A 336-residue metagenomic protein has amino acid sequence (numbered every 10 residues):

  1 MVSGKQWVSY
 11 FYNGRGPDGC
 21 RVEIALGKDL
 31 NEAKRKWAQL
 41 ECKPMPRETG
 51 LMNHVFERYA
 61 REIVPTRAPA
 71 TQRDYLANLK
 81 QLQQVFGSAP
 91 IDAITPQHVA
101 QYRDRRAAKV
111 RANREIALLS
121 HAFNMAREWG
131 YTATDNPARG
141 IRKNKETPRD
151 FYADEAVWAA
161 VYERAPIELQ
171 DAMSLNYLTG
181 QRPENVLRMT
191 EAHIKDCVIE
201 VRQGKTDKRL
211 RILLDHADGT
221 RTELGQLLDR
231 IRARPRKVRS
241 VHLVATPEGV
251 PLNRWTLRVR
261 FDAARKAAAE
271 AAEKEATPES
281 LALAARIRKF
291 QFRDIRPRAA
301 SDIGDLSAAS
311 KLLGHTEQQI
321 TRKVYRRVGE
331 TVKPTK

Functional and structural regions predicted by a protein language model:
V2-A93, Q97, A233, K237: N-terminal DNA-binding module of tyrosine recombinases/phage integrases
A25, R61-M125, Y131, P251-T256 (+1 more regions): N-terminal core-binding DNA-recognition domain of tyrosine site-specific recombinases/integrases
E57, P96, Q101, K143 (+4 more regions): Phosphate-coordinating loops and pocket residues in cytosolic domains that bind phosphorylated ligands
K109, N113-E115, E128, T132-T134 (+4 more regions): Basic, Lys/Arg- and aromatic-enriched nucleic-acid-binding interface segment
G140, E155-A156, T179, R188-A233: Conserved tyrosine-mediated DNA breakage-rejoining catalytic core shared by Y-recombinases
V157-A160, L210-H216, E223-L227, A308-K311 (+1 more regions): DNA/chromatin major-groove-contacting recognition/catalytic segments
E163, Q170, T179, R236-H242 (+5 more regions): Short, basic (Lys/Arg/His-rich) helix/loop patches that form interaction surfaces in the mid-to-C-terminal regions
T206-D229, V238-A263: C-terminal catalytic core of Y-nucleophile DNA break-rejoin enzymes
